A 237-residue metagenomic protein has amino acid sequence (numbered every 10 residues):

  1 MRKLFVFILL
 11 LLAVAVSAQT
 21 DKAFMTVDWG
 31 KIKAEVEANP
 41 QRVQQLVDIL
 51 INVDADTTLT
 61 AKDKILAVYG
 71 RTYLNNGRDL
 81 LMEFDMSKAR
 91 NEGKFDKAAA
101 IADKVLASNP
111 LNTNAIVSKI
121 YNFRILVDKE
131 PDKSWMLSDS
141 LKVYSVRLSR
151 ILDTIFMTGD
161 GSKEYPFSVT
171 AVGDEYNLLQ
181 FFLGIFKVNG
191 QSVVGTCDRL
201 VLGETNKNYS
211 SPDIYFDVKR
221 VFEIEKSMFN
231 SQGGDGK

Functional and structural regions predicted by a protein language model:
M1-F24: Bacterial Sec-dependent N-terminal signal peptides
L4, L9-L12, F123, I224-K226 (+1 more regions): Residues in flexible loops and secondary-structure boundaries
L4-F5, L141, Q191-V194: Residue-level detector of intrinsically disordered/flexible regions characterized by low predicted structural confidence
V6, A34-Q41, I51-A55, A107 (+2 more regions): Generic surface-pattern signal
Q19-A99, K163-K237: N-terminal alpha-helical interaction modules that lie
A61-D153: Alpha-helical protein-protein interaction scaffolds
M136-N177: Long, positively charged binding patches that form subdomain-scale interaction surfaces for polyanionic ligands
